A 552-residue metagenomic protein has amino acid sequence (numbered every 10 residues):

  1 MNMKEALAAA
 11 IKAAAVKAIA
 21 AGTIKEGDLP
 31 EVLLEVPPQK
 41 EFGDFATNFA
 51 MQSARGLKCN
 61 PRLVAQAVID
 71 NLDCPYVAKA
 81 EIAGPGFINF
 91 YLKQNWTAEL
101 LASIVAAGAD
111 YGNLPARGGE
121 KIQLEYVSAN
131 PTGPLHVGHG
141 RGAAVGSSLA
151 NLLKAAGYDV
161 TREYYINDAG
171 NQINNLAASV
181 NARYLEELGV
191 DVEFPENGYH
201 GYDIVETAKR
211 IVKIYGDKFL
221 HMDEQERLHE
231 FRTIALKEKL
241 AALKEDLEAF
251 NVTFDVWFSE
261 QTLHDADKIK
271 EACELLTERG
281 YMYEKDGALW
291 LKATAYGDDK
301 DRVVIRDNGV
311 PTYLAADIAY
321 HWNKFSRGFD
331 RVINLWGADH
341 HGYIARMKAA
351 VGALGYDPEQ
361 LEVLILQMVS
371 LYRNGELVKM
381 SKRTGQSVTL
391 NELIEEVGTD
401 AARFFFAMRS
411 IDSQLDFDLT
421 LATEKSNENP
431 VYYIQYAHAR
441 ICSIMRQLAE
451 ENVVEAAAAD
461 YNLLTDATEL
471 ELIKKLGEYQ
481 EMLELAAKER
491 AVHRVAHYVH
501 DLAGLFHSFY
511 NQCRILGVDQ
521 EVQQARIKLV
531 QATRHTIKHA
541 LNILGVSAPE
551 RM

Functional and structural regions predicted by a protein language model:
M1-A98, A109, N113-M552: Non-catalytic interaction-recognition regions
E99-I104: Short, charged, solvent-exposed linker or helix-capping segments at domain edges/interfaces that act as flexible hinges
